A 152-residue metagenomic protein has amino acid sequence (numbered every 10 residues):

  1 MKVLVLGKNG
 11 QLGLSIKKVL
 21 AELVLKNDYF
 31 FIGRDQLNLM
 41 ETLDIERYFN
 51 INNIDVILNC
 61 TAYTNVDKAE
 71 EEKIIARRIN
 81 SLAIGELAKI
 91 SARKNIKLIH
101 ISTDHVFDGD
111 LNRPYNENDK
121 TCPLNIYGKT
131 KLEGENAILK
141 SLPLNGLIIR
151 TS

Functional and structural regions predicted by a protein language model:
K2-E22: N-terminal Rossmann NAD(P)H-binding glycine-rich loop of SDR-like oxidoreductase domains
L6, I32, I57-T61, L98-T103 (+1 more regions): SDR active-site strand-loop-helix element
G13, V66-D67, F107-G109: Glycine/Thr-rich phosphate-binding loops of Rossmann-like dinucleotide-binding domains
L25-R47: Adenosine-cofactor binding site in Rossmann-like domains, unifying the SAM/SAH pocket of S-adenosylmethionine-dependent
T42-I79, A92: NAD(P)H-binding glycine-rich loop region in Rossmannoid oxidoreductase-like domains and their noncatalytic homologs
R78, L82-E86, V106-I149: Catalytic helix-loop patch of NAD(P)-dependent Rossmann-fold dehydrogenases
R93-K97, P143-L144: A short helix->loop->beta-strand "cap" motif at the edges of active sites that frequently abuts
